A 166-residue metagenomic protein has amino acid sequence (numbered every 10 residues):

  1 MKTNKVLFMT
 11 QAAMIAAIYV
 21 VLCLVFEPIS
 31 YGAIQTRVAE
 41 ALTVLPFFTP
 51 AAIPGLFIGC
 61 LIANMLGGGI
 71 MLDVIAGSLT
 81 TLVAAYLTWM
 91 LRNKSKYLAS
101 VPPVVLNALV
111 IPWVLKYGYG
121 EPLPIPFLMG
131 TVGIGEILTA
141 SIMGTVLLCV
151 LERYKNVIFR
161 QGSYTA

Functional and structural regions predicted by a protein language model:
M1-F47, A51-P54: Hydrophobic transmembrane alpha-helices
P28-A33, A41, L61-L82, Y86 (+1 more regions): Membrane-embedded alpha-helical hairpins and interfacial helices in multi-pass inner-membrane proteins
L56-C60: Extracytosolic (periplasmic/ER-lumenal) interhelical loops and adjacent juxtamembrane/interface segments of multi-pass
